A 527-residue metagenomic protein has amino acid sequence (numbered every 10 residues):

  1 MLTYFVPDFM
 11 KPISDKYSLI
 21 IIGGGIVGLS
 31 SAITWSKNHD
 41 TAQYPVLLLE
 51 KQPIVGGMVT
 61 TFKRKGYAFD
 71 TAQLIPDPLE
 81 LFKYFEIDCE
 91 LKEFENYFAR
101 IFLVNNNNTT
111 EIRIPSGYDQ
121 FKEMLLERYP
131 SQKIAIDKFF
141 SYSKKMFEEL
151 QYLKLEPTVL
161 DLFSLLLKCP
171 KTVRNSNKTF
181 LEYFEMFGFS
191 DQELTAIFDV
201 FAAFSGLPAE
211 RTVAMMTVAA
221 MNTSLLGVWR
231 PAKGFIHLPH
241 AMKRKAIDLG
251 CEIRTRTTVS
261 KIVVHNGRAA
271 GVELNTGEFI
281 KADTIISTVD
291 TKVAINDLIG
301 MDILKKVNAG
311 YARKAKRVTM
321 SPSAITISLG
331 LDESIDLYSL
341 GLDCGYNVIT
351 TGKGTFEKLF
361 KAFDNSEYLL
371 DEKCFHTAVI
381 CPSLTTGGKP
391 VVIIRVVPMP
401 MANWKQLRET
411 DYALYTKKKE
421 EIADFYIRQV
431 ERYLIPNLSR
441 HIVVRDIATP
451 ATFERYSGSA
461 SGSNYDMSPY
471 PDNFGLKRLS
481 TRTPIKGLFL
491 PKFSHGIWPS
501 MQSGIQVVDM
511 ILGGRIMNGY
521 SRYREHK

Functional and structural regions predicted by a protein language model:
F9-E148, M467: N-terminal glycine-rich phosphate/pyrophosphate-binding loop and immediately adjacent elements
P115-T212: Rossmann-like flavin
L194-P208, H376, R432-S494: A glycine-rich dinucleotide-binding beta-alpha-beta segment and adjacent secondary-structure elements that constitute
A220-A269: Helical element adjacent to the flavin cofactor pocket in flavoenzyme catalytic cores
R230, S260-G387: Mid-domain catalytic core of redox enzymes that form a hydrophobic substrate pocket/lid adjacent to a catalytic redox
V264, L512-K527: Active-site-proximal substrate-binding core of FAD-dependent oxidoreductases
D332-A448: C-terminal segments that line or cap access tunnels to active or ligand-binding sites in enzymes and enzyme-associated
L490-L512: A conserved FAD-binding loop/helix module that cradles the flavin
